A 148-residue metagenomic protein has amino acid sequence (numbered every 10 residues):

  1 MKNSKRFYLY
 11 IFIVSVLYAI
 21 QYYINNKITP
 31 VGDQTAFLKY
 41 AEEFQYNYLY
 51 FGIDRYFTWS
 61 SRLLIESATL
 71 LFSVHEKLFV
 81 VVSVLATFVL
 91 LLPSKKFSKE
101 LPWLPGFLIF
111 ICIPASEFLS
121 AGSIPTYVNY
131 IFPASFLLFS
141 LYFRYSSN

Functional and structural regions predicted by a protein language model:
M1-Y18: Start-transfer (signal-anchor) and selected internal transmembrane alpha helices of multi-pass inner/ER membrane
R6-L9, F97-P105, N148: Membrane-interfacial loop-to-transmembrane alpha-helix junctions, especially the N-terminal start
L17-F57, T69-L70: Extracytoplasmic loop-helix module adjacent to an early transmembrane segment
D54-L85: Short hydrophobic/aromatic helix or loop-helix immediately within or flanking a transmembrane segment in polytopic
T69, S73, K95, K99 (+1 more regions): Membrane-water interface at transmembrane helix exits
K77-T87, T126-A134: Alpha-helical transmembrane segments of polytopic membrane proteins
V84-W103, F139: Transmembrane-helix motifs of polytopic, lipid-linked glycan transferases
P102-Y145: Membrane-interface micro-motifs in multi-pass membrane enzymes
